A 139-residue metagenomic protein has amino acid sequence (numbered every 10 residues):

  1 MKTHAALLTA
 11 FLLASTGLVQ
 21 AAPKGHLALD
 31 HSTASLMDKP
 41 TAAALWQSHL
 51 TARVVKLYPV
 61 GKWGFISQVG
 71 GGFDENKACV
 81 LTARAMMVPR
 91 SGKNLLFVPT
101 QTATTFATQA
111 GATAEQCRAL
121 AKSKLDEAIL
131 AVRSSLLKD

Functional and structural regions predicted by a protein language model:
K2-F11, T16-V55, Q101, L136-D139: A structural "domain/chain start" motif
T3, P23-A34, P59-G70, A119-D139: Generic hydrophobic segment detector
W46-S48, R84-V88, T104-F106: Short, low-complexity, polar/charged sequence segments that are solvent-exposed and flexible
T51-F97: Surface-exposed short loop/turn segments
G92-K138: Short secondary-structure boundary motifs at beta->alpha junctions and helix caps
